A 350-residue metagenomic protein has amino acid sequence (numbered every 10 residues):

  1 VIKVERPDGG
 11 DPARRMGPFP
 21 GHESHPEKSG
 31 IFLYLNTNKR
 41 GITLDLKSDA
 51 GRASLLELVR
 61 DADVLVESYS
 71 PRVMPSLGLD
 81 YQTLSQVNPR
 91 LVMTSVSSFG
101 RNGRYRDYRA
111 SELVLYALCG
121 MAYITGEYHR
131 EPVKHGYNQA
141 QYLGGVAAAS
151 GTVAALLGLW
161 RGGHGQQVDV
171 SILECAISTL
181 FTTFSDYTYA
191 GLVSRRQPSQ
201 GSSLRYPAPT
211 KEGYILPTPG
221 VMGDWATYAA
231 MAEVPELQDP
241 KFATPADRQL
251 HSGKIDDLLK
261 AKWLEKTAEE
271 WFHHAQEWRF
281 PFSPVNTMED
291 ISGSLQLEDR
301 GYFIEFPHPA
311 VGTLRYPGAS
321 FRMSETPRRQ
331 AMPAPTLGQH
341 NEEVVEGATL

Functional and structural regions predicted by a protein language model:
V1-W160, H164, T336, H340-L350: N-terminal helix-loop segment corresponding to the beta1-alpha1 unit of nucleotide/adenylate-binding folds
D8, S98-G100, I172-I177, E212-Y214 (+2 more regions): Glycine-rich beta-alpha junction loops
F32, R195-Q200, R205-Y206, L250 (+3 more regions): Short Gly/Pro-enriched turn/cap motifs at secondary-structure boundaries
P132-L143, G165-Q167, R196-R205, Y214-L216 (+2 more regions): A short glycine-threonine-serine/GTX helix/turn-capping micro-motif
L156-R195: Substrate-binding/catalytic subdomain of NAD(P)-dependent oxidoreductase enzymes
S203-W278, F282: Aromatic-enriched alpha-helical interface/lid elements that frame and gate functional surfaces
Q276-L297: Conserved PLP cofactor-binding pocket of PLP-dependent enzymes
P309-L350: Flexible, small-/acidic-enriched active-site or ligand-binding loops
